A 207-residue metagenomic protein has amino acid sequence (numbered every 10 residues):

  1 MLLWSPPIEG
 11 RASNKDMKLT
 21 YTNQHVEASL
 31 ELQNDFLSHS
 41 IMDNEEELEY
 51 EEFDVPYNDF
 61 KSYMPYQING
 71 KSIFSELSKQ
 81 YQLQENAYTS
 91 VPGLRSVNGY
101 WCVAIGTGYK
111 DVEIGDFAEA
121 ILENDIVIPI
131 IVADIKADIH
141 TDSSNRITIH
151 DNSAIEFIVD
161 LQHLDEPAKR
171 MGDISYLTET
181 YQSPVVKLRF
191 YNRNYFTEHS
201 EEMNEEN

Functional and structural regions predicted by a protein language model:
M1-R11: Sec-dependent N-terminal signal peptides of Gram-positive bacterial secreted proteins and lipoproteins
S13-N207: Solvent-exposed, well-ordered loop and adjacent helix/strand elements within mature globular domains that form
